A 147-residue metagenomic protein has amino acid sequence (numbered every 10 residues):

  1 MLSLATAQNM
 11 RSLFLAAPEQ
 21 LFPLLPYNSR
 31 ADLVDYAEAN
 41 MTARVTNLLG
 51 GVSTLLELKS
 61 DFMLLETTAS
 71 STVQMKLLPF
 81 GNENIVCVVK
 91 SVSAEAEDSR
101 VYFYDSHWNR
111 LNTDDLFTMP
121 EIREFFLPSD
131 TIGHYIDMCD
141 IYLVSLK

Functional and structural regions predicted by a protein language model:
T6-L78: Terminal domain-start segments
S60-M63, E83-C87: Short, hydrophobic/aromatic-rich segments at coil-to-beta transitions
S71-Q74, E95-D98, G133: Short, surface-exposed beta-strand/loop "edge" segments at domain boundaries and coil↔beta transitions
P79-I85, S145-K147: Short, solvent-exposed coil/turn segments at beta-strand boundaries
N84-M119: Mid-length scaffold segments of soluble, non-membrane domains
D114-K147: Short aromatic loop motif centered on NTY/YTY
